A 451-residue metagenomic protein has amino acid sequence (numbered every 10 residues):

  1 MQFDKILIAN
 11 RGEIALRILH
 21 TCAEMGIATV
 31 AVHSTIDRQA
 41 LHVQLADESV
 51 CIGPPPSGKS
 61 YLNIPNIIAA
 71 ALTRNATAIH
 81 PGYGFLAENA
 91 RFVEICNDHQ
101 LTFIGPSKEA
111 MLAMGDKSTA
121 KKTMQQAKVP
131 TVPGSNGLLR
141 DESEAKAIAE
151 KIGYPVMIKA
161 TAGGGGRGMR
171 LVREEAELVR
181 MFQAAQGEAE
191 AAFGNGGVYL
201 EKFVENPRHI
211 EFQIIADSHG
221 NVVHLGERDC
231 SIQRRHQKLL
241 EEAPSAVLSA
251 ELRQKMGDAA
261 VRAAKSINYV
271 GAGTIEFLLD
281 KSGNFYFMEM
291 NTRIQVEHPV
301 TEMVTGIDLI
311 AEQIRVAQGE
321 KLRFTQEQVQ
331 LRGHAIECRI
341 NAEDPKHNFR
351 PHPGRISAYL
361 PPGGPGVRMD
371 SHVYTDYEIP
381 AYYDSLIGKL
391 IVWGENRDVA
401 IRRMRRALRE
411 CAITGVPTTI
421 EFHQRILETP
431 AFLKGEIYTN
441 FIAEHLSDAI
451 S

Functional and structural regions predicted by a protein language model:
M1-Q126, L139-A147: ATP-binding N-terminal substructure of ATP-dependent carboxylate-amine bond-forming enzymes
Q2, L7-R17, T21-I27, S49 (+8 more regions): ATP-dependent carboxylate activation and anion-phosphoryl transfer catalytic cores that bind Mg-ATP to form
M111-M114, M124, M157, M169 (+1 more regions): Methionine-biased hydrophobic packing positions in alpha-helices, especially within tandem helical repeat solenoids
G134-S135: Conserved beta3 strand of the protein kinase N-lobe
I148-M157: Acidic/histidine-enriched active-site and ligand-binding environments that engage anionic O-linkages
